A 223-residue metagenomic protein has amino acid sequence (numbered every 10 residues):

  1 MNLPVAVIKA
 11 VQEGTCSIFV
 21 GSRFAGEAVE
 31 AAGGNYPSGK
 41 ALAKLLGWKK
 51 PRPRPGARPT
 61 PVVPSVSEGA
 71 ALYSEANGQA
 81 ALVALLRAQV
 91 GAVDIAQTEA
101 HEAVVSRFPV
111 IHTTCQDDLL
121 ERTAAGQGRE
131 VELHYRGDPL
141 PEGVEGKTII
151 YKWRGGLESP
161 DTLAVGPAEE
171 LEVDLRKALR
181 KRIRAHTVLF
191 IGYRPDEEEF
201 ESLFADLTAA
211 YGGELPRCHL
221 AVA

Functional and structural regions predicted by a protein language model:
M1-T187, I191-A223: Conserved catalytic-core helix/loop/strand module for nucleotide-ribose chemistry
